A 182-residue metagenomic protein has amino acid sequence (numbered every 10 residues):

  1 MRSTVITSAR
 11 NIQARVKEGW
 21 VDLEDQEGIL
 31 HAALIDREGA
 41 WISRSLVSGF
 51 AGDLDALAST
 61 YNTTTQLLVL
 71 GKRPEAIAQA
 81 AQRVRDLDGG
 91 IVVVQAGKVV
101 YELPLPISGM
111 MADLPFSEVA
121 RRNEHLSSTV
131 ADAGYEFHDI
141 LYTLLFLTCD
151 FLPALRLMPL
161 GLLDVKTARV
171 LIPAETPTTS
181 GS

Functional and structural regions predicted by a protein language model:
M1-A40, T148-M158: Hard-cation-handling environments
I6-A14, I42-V47, L67-V69, R121: Short linear motifs at secondary-structure transitions and domain/linker junctions
I12-E18, G49-G52, P74-E75: Short amphipathic alpha-helical surface micro-motifs
L30, S45-T64, A81, D88-S182: Catalytic centers of hydrolytic enzymes
I35-E38, G71-K72, A96-G97: Fold-independent oxyanion-binding glycine-rich loops and adjacent beta-strand/coil segments at enzyme active sites
A40-W41, A76-I77, V100-Y101: Flexible loop/turn segments at secondary-structure boundaries
Q66-Q82: C-terminal substrate/ligand-recognition segments
